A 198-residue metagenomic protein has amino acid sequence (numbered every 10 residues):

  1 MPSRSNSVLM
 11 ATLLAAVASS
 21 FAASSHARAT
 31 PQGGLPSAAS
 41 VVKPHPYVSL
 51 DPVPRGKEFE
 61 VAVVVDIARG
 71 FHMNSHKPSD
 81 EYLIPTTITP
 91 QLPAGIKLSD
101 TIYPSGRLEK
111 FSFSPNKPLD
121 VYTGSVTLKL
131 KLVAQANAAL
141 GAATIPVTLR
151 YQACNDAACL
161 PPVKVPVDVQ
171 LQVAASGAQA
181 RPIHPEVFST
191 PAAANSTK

Functional and structural regions predicted by a protein language model:
M1-T12: Bacterial N-terminal signal peptides that target proteins for export
M10-F21: Bacterial N-terminal signal peptides
S25-K198: Extracellular/lumen-exposed scaffold segments
